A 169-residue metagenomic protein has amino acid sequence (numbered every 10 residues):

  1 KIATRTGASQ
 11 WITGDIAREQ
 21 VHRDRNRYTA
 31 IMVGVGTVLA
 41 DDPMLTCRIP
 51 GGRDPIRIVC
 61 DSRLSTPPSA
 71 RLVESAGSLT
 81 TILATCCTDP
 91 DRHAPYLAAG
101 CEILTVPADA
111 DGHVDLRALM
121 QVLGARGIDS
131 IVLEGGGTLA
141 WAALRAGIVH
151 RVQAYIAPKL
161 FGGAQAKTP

Functional and structural regions predicted by a protein language model:
K1-P169: Enzymes that bind and transform nitrogen-containing heteroaromatic metabolites
